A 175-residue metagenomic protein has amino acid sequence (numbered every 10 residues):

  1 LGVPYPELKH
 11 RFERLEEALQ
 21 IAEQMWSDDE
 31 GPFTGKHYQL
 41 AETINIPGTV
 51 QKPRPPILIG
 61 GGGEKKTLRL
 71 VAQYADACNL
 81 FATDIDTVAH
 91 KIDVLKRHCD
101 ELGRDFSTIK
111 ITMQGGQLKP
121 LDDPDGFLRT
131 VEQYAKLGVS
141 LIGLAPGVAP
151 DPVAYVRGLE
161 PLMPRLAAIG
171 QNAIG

Functional and structural regions predicted by a protein language model:
L1-G175: Active-site-adjacent structural elements that line small-molecule/cofactor binding pockets in enzymes
